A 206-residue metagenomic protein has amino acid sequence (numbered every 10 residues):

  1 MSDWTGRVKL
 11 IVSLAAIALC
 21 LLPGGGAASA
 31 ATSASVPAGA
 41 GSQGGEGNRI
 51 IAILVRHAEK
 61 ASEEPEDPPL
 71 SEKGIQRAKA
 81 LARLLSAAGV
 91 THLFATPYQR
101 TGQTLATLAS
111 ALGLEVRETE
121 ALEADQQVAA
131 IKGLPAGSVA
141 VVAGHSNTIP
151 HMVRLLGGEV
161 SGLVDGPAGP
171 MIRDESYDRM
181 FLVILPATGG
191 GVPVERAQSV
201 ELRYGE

Functional and structural regions predicted by a protein language model:
S2-L14: Bacterial N-terminal signal peptides that target proteins for export
S13-G24: Bacterial N-terminal signal peptides
P23-A38: Signal peptide processing junction and immediate N-terminal pro/mature segment of secreted/exported proteins
G24-G26, L70, S138: Generic detector of short, well-ordered, non-transmembrane alpha-helical segments enriched in hydrophobic residues
V36-G39, G44-A136, I149-M171, S176-E206: Active-site-proximal alpha-helix that buttresses catalytic centers in soluble enzyme cores
V139-A143: Periplasmic-binding protein-like
S146: Long, charged/polar, surface-exposed segments that mediate recognition or autoinhibition
